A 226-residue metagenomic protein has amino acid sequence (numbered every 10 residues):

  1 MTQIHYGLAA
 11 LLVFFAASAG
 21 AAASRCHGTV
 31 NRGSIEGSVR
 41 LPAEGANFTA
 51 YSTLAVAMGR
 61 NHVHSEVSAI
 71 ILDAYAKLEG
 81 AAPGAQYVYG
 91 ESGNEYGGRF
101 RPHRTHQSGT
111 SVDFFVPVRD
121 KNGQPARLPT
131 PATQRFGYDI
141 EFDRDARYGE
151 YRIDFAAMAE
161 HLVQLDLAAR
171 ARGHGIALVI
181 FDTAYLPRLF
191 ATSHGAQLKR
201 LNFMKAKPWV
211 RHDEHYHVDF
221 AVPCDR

Functional and structural regions predicted by a protein language model:
M1-L8: Bacterial N-terminal signal peptides that target proteins for export
F14-A19: N-terminal signal peptide c-region/cleavage motif recognized by signal peptidases
A22-Y89, D154-R170, G175-I176: Active-site acidic/histidine clusters and adjacent loop/turn architecture that either coordinate catalytic ions
V56, V63, G93-G97, V118-G123 (+2 more regions): Solvent-exposed loop/turn segments at secondary-structure junctions within structured extracellular/periplasmic domains
I70-R101, L178-K205: Extended, low-complexity, intrinsically disordered C-terminal regulatory tails of eukaryotic serine/threonine kinases
A82-G84, Q107-S111, H174, D213-H215: Extracytoplasmic
N94-D145: Acidic/His-rich structured neighborhood in mature extracellular/periplasmic domains
Q124-R226: Catalytic cores and adjacent binding grooves of peptidoglycan-active enzymes
